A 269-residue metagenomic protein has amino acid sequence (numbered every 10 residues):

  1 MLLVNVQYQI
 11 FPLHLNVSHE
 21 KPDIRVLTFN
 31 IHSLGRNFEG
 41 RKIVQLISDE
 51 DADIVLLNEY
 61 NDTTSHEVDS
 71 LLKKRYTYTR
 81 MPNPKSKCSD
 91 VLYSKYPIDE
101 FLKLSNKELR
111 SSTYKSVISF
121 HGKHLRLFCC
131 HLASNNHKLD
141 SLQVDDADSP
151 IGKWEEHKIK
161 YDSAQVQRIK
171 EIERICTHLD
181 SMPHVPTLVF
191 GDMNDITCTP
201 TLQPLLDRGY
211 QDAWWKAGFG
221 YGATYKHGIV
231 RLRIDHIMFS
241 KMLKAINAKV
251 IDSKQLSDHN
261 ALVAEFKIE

Functional and structural regions predicted by a protein language model:
M1, V117, T177-T187, M193-E269: Metal-dependent phosphoester-hydrolase catalytic domains
M1-D69, I268-E269: N-terminal, active-site-proximal structural segment of metallo-dependent hydrolase catalytic domains
V4-L15, E39, N58-L142, K249-V250: Structured beta-strand-rich core segments of catalytic domains in phosphoester-bond hydrolases
D23-S33, H124-A133, I151-E155, F190: Active-site-proximal beta-strand elements of phosphoester/diester hydrolases
I24, D51-D53, K123-L125, P183-T187: Loop/turn elements at helix/coil->beta-strand transitions in domains of secreted/extracellular proteins
H32, N61, A133, M193-N194 (+1 more regions): Catalytic metal-binding/acid-base residues of hydrolase active sites
S141-D162: A solvent-exposed, charged loop/short amphipathic helix patch at secondary-structure junctions
K158-H184: A long, amphipathic alpha-helix that forms part of the scaffold/cap immediately adjacent to metal-dependent active
